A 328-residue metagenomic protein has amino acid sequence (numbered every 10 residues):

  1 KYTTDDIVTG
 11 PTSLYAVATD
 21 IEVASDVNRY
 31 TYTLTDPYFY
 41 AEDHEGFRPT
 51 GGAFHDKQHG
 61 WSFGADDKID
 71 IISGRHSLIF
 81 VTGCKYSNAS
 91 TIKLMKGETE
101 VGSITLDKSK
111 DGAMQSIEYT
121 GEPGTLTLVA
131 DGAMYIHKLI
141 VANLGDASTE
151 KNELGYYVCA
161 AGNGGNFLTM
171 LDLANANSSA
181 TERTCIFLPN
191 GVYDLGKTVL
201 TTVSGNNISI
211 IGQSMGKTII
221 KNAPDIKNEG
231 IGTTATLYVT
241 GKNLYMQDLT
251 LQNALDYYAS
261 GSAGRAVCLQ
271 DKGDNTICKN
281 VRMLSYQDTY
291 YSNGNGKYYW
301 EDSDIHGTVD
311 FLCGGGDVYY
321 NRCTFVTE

Functional and structural regions predicted by a protein language model:
K1-A24: Secondary-structure capping and domain/repeat boundary segments
T3, G162-L171, A180-S209, M215-I219 (+1 more regions): N-terminal extracellular ligand-recognition/capping segment immediately after the signal peptide
V23-D66, G145-A147: Glycan-recognition and processing domains
H55-L78, S87-A89, A113-Q115, I136: Short beta-strands within extracellular/lumenal beta-sheet-rich domains
A147-D172: Right-handed parallel beta-helix/beta-solenoid
G162-N163, N206-V267: Right-handed parallel beta-helix/beta-spiral solenoid domain characteristic of secreted/periplasmic
P189, I211-Q213, T240, Q247 (+8 more regions): Feature marks extracellular polysaccharide-active and adherence modules
V199-T202, T218, N222, A235-T240 (+4 more regions): Glycine-rich beta-solenoid repeat tracts in large extracellular/virion proteins
